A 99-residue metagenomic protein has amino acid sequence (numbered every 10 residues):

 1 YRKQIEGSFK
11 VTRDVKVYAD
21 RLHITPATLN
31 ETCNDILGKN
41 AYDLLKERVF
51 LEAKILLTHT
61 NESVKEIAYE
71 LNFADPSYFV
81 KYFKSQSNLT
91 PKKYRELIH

Functional and structural regions predicted by a protein language model:
Y1-D14, C33, L37, K54-S63 (+2 more regions): Basic, amphipathic alpha-helical hairpins
T12-E47, L51: Charge-rich, low-complexity intrinsically disordered segments
K16, A27, S63-E66, P76-S77 (+1 more regions): Residues within helix-turn-helix
R21, E70-L71, Q86: Residues within the alpha-helical elements of helix-turn-helix
L29, Y78-F79, F83: Short hydrophobic/aromatic patch on the recognition helix
D35-A74, E96-H99: Terminal helix-turn-helix DNA-binding modules in bacterial transcription factors
K81-H99: …primarily DNA-binding HTH/wHTH and HhH modules…
